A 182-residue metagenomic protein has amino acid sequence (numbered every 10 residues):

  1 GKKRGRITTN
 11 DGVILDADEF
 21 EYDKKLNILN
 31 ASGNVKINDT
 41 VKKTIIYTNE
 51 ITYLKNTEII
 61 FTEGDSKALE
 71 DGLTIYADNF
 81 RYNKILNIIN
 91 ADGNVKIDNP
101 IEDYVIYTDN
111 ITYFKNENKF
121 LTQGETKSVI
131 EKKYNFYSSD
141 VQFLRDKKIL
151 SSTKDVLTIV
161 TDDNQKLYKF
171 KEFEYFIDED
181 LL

Functional and structural regions predicted by a protein language model:
G1-L182: Structural signature for solvent-exposed beta-strand/loop edge elements and short helix-capping sites, enriched
